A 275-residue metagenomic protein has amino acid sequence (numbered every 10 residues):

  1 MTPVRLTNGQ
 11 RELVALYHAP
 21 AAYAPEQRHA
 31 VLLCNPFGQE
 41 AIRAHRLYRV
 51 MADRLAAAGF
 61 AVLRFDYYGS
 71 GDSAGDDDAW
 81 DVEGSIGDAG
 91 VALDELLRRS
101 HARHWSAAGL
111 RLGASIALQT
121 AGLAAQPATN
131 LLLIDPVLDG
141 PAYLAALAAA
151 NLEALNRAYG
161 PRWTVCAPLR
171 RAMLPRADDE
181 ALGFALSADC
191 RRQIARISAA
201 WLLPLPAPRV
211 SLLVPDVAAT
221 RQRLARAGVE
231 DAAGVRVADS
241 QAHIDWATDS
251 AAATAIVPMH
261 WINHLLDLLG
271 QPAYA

Functional and structural regions predicted by a protein language model:
M1-V4: Short, hydrophobic/aromatic-rich segments at coil-to-beta transitions
G9, A19-D66: Short, surface-exposed "cap/lid" segments of acyl-processing enzymes
F37, A61-G71, V137, Q241-H243: Short beta-to-alpha linker loops that shape the active-site pocket of alpha/beta-hydrolase fold enzymes
R46-Y48, D76-D81, S250-A255: Short glycine-enriched, charge-decorated loop/helix-capping segments at active-site entrances that position
S70-H104: Catalytic nucleophile-loop/oxyanion-hole region of alpha/beta-hydrolase and closely related hydrolase-like folds
A108-A117, D135: Gly/Ala-rich beta-loop-alpha elbow adjacent to hydrolase catalytic centers
Q119-L123: Active-site signature of alpha/beta-hydrolase-fold catalytic machinery across serine- and Asp/Cys-nucleophile hydrolases
P127-A275: The alpha/beta-hydrolase serine catalytic core
